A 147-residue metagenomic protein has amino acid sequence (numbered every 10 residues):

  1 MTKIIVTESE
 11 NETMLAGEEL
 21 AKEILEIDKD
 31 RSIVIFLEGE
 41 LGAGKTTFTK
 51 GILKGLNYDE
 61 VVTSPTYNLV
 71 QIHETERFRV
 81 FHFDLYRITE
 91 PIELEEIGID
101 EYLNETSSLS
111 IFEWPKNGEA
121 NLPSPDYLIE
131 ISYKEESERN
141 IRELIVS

Functional and structural regions predicted by a protein language model:
T2-K22: N-terminal pre-Walker A segment at the start of P-loop NTPase domains
K3, N57, E90-L94, D100-S147: Short phosphate-coordinating micro-motif centered on Lys-Gly-acidic
E23-S32: Phosphate-binding P-loop
V34-F36: Short hydrophobic/aromatic beta-strand immediately N-terminal to the Walker A/P-loop
E38-E40: P-loop (Walker A) phosphate-binding loop of NTP-binding proteins
K45: Conserved lysine of the Walker
Y58-H73: Short beta-strand-centered segment that lines the nucleotide-binding/catalytic pocket of NTP-utilizing
